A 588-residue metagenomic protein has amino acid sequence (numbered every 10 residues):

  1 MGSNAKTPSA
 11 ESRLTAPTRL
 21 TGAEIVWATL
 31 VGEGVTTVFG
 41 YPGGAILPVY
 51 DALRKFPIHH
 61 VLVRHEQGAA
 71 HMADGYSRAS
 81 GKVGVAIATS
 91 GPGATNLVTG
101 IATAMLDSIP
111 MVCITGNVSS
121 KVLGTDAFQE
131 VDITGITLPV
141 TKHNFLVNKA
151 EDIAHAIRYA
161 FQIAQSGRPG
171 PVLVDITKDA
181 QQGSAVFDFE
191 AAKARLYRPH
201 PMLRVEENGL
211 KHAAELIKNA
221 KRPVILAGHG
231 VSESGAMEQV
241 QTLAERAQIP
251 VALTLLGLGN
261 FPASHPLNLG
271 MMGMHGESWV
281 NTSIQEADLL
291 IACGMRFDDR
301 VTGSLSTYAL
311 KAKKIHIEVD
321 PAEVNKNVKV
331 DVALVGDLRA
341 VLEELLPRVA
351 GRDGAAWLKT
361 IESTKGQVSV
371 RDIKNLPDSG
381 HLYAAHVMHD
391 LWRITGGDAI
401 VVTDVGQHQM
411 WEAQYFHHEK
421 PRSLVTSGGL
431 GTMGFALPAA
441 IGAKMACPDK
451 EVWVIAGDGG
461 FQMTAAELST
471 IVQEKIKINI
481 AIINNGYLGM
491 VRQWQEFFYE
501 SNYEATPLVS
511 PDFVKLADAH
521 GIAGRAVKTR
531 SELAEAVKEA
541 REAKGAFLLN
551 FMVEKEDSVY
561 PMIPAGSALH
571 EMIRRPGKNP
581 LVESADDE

Functional and structural regions predicted by a protein language model:
G2-A16, E151, F189, K211 (+5 more regions): Phosphate/pyrophosphate-binding active-site segments
K6-P8, T115-A156, K178, G257-T360 (+1 more regions): Glycine-rich, acidic loop regions that bind phosphate or pyrophosphate groups
E24-V35, Y76-S80, M105, I163-R168 (+6 more regions): Glycine-rich phosphate/diphosphate-binding loops that line cofactor/substrate pockets in enzymes
V26, V31, Y41, V49 (+2 more regions): Active-site diphosphate/adenylate-binding microenvironment
L47-S120, W279-D298, M410-L488: Thiamine diphosphate
R78, H229-I315, E419-D449, Q462-A466 (+3 more regions): Glycine-rich, anion-gripping cofactor-binding loops and their flanking helix/strand elements in enzyme active sites
I114, V122-Q129, M274, N325-N327 (+3 more regions): Thiamine diphosphate
V131, I163-N219, V370-K374, R574: Conformationally flexible catalytic loops at phosphate/diphosphate-handling active centers
